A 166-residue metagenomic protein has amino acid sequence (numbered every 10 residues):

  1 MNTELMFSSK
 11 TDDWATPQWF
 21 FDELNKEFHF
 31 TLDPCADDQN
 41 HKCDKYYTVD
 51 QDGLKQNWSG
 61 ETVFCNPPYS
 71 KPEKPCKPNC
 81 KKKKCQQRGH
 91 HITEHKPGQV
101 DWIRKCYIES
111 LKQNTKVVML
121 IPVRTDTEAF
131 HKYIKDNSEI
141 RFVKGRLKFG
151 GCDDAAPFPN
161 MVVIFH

Functional and structural regions predicted by a protein language model:
M1-H166: Class I S-adenosyl-L-methionine-dependent methyltransferase catalytic core
